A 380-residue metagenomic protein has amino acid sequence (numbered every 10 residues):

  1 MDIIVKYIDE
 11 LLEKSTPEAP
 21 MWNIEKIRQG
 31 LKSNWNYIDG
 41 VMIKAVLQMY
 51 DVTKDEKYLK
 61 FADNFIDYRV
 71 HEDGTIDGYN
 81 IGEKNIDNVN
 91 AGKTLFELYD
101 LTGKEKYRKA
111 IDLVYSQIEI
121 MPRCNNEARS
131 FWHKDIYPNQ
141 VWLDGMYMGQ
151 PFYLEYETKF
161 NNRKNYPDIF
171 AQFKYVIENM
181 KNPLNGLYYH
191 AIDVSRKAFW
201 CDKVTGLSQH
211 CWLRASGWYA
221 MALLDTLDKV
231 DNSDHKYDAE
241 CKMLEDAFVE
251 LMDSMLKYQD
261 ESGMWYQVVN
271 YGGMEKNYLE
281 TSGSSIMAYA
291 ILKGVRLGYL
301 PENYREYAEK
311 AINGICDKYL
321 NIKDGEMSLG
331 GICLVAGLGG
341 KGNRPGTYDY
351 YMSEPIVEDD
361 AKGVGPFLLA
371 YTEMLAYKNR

Functional and structural regions predicted by a protein language model:
D2-I38, V52, K57-L59, H71-I86 (+6 more regions): CBM-like carbohydrate-recognition segments
Q29-S33, G82, I136-Q140, K203-R214 (+3 more regions): Short, solvent-exposed segments of well-ordered alpha helices
A45-T53: A short, Lys/Arg-enriched amphipathic alpha-helix followed by its capping loop at the start of a domain
K60, E72-C201, K341-P345: Extended ligand-binding groove/face enriched in aromatic
L143-D144, Q150-V269, N277-S285, N303-Y348 (+1 more regions): Extended ligand-binding clefts on enzyme/binding-domain cores
